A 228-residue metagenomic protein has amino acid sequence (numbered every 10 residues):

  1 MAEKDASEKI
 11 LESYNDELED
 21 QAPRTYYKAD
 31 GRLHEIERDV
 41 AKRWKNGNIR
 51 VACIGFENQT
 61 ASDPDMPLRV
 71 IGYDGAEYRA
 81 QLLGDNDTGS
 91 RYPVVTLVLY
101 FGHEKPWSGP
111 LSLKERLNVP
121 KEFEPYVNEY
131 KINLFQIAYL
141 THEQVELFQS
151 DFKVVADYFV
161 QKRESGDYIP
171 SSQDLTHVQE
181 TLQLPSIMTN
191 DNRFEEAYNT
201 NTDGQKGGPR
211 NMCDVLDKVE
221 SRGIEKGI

Functional and structural regions predicted by a protein language model:
M1-I228: Elongated, amphipathic alpha-helical interaction scaffolds
